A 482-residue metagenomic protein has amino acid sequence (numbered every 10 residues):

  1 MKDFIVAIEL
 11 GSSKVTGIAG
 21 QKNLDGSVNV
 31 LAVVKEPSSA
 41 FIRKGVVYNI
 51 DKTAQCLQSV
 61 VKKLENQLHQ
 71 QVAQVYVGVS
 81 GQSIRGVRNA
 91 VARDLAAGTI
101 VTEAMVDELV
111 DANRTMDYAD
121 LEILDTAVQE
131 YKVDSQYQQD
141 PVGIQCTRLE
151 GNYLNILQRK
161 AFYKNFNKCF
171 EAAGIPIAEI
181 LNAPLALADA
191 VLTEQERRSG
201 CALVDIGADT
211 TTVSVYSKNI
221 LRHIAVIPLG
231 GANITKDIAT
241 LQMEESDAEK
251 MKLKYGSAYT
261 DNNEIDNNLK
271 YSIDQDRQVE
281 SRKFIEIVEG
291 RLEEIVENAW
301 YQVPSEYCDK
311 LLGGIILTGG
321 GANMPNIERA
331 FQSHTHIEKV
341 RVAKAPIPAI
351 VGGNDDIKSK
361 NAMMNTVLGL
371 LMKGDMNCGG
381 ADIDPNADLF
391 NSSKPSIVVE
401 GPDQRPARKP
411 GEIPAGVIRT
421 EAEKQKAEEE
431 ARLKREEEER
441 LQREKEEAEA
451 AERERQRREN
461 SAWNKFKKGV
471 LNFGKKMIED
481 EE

Functional and structural regions predicted by a protein language model:
M1-K14, I18-Q74, V79-C201, A258 (+2 more regions): Nucleotide/phosphate-binding catalytic cleft detector across ATP-hydrolyzing and phosphate-transferring enzymes
A7-I8, G17, V77, F170 (+5 more regions): Residue-level signature of catalytic and energy-coupling elements of molecular machines, predominantly ATP/GTP-dependent
I8-K14, V79-S80, Q195, L203-T210 (+3 more regions): A short acidic Gly-Thr/Ser loop motif
N66, Q82, N155, K160-E171 (+7 more regions): Phosphate-binding glycine-rich/basic clefts of nucleotide- and phosphate-handling proteins, predominantly
G98-E103, R197, D205, Y301 (+1 more regions): Extended, folded domain segments that form the structural surfaces/walls around functional sites
E103, H334-T366: Conserved phosphate-binding/catalytic loops in two-lobed NTP-binding clefts
A208-S217, M364-P410: Extended, charge-rich low-complexity interaction segments
S257, L311-H334: Glycine-rich phosphate-binding loops at beta-strand->alpha-helix junctions
